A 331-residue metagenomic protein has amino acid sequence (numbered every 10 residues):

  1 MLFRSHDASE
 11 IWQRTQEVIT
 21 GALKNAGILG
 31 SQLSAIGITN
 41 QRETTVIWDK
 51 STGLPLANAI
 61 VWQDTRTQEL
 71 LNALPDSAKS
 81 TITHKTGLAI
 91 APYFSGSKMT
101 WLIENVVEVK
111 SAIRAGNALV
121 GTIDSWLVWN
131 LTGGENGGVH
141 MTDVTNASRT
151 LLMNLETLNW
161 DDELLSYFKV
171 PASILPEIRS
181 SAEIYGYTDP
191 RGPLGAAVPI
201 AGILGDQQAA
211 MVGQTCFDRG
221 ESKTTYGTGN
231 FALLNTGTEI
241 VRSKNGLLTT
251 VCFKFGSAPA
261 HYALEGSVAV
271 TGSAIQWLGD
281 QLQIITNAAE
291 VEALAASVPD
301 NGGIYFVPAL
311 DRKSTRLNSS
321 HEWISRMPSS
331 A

Functional and structural regions predicted by a protein language model:
F3-A57, H84, S111, P176-S180 (+2 more regions): N-terminal glycine/serine-rich phosphate-binding loop of ATP-dependent small-molecule kinases, especially carbohydrate
I28, K169-S173, I284: Helix N-cap/coil-helix junction residues
P55-I60, R242-S243: Short hydrophobic/aromatic-enriched beta-strand-loop microsegments
D64: Carbohydrate-associated surface elements
N72-A89, Y93-M141, N146-A147, L151-D162 (+3 more regions): Active-site core segments that coordinate phosphate-bearing ligands/cofactors across diverse enzyme families
L175-I184, E292-A296: Short linear loop/turn motifs
